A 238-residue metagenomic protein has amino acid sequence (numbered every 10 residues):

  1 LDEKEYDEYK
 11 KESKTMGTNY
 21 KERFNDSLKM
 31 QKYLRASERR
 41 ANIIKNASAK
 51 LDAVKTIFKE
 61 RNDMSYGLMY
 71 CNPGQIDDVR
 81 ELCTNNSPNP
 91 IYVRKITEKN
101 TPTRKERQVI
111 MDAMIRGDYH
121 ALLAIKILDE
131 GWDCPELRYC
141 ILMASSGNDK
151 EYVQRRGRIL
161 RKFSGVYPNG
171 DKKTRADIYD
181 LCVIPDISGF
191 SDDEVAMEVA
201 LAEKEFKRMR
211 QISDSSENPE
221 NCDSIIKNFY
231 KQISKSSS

Functional and structural regions predicted by a protein language model:
L1-K11: Interdomain hinge/linker at the junction between the two RecA-like core domains of SF2 helicases
D2, L68-N72, L142: Active-site-adjacent beta-strand anchor residues
E3, S48, P73-G74, I125-K126 (+1 more regions): Alpha-helix N-cap/helix-start capping motif
Y9, V79-C83, G131: Hydrophobic packing residues within well-ordered alpha-helices of enzyme cores
M16-Y119: Conserved helicase/translocase motor-coupling segment
Y92-E217: Conserved RecA-like P-loop NTPase helicase motor core
N218-K231: Short, flexible loop/turn segments with low-complexity composition
K231-S238: Non-catalytic terminal extensions of ATP-dependent helicases
